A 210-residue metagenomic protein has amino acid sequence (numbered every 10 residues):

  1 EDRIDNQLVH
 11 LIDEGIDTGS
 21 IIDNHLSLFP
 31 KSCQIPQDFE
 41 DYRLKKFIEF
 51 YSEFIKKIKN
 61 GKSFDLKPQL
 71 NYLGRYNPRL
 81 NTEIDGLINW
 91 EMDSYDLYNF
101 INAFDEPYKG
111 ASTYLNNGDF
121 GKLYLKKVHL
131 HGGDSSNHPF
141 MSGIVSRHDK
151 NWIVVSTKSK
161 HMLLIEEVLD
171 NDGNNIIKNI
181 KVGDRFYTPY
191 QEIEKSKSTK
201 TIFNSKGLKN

Functional and structural regions predicted by a protein language model:
E1-N77, T82: Donor/substrate-binding cores of folate-linked one-carbon enzymes
G86-N210: An anion-binding loop in the catalytic cleft
